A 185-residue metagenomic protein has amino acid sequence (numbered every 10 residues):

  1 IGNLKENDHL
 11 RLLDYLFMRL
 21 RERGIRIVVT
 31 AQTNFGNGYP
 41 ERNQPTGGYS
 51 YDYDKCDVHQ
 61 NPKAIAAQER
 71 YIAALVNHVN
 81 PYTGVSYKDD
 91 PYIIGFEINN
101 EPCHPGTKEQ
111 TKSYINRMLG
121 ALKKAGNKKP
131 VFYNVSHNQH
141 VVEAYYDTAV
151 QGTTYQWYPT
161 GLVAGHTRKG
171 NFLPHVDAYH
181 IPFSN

Functional and structural regions predicted by a protein language model:
I1-V150, P182: Active-site mouth of glycoside hydrolases
N100-K108, G152, W157-N185: Active-site clefts of carbohydrate-active enzymes
